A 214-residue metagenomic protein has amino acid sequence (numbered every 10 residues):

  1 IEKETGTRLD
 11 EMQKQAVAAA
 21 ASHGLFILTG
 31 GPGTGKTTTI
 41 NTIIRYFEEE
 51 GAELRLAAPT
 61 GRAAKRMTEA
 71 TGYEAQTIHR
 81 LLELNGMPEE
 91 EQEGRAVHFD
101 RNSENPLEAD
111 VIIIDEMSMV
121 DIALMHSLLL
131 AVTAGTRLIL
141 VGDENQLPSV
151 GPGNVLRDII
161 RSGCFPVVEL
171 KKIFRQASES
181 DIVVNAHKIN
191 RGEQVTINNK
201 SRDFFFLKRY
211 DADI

Functional and structural regions predicted by a protein language model:
I1-G31: Pre-Walker A segment
A19, E144-I214: Conserved helicase motor core of P-loop NTPases
F26-T29, R55, I139: Short hydrophobic/aromatic beta-strand immediately N-terminal to the Walker A/P-loop
K36: Conserved lysine of the Walker
T39, I43: Hydrophobic positions on the alpha1 helix immediately C-terminal to the Walker A/P-loop
G51-A52, A109, A134-R137, G163-V168 (+1 more regions): Short glycine-/polar-rich loops that comprise or flank the Walker A/P-loop and associated switch/sensor motifs
E53-A58, R62-L130, K172-I173, I182-V183 (+2 more regions): Conserved P-loop NTPase motor core of helicases/translocases
I122-T136, N154-I159: Short, conserved "post-DEAD/DEAH" coupling segment immediately C-terminal to helicase motif II within the SF2/RecA-like
